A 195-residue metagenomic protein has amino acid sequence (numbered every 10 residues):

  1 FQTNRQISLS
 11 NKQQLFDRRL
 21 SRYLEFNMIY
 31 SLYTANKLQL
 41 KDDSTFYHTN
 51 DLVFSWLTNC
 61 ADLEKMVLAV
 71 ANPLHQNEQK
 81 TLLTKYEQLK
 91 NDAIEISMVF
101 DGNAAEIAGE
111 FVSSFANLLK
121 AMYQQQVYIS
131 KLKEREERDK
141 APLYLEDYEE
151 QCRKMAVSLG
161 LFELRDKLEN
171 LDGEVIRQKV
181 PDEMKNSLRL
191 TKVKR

Functional and structural regions predicted by a protein language model:
F1-D51: Membrane-proximal alpha-helical anchors
F54-R195: An amphipathic alpha-helical interaction surface
